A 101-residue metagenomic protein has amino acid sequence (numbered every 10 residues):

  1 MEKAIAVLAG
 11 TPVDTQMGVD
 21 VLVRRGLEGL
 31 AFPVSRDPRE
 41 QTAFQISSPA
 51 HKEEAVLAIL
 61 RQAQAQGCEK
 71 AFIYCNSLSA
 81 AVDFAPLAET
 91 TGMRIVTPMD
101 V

Functional and structural regions predicted by a protein language model:
M1-L57: N-terminal glycine-rich anion-binding loop in soluble enzyme alpha/beta folds
K3-A6, G67-A71: Short active-site oxyanion
L22, Q62-A63, L87: Generic structural signal for hydrophobic
R24-R25, Q66, T90: Alpha-helix C-cap/termination motif
Q41-I46, Q64-K70: Low-complexity, flexible helical/coil segments
E53-C68: Short, well-structured alpha-helical segments in soluble
K70-V101: Glycine/small-residue-rich loop that forms an oxyanion/phosphate-binding "nest" at active or ligand-binding sites
